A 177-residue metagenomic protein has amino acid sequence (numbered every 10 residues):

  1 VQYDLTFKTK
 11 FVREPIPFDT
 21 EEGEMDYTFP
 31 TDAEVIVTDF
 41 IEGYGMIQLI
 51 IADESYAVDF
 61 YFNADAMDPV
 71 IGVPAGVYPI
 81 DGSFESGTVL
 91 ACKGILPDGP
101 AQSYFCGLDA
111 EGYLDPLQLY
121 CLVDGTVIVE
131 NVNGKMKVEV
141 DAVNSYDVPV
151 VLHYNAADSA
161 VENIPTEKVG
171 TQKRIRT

Functional and structural regions predicted by a protein language model:
V1-F29, F62, G125, V140-T177: Edge beta-strand at a domain terminus
T28-E130, I175-T177: Surface-exposed helix/loop patches within compact recognition domains
M136-V138: Hydrophobic residues embedded in beta-strands of well-ordered beta-sheets
